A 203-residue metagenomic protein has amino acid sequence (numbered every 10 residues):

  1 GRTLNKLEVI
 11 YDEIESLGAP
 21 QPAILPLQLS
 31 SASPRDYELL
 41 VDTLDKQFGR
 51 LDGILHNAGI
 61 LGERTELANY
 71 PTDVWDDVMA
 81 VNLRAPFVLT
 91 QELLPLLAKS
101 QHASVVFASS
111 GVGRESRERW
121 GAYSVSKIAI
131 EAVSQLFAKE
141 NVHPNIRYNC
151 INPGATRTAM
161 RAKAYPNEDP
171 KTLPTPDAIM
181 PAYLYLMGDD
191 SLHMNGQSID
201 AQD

Functional and structural regions predicted by a protein language model:
I14-S33: Rossmann-fold cofactor-recognition segment
L27, N57-E63: Conserved NAD(P)H cofactor-binding loop of Rossmann-fold oxidoreductase domains
L40, T65-L67, V74-D76: Substrate-binding pocket helix/loop in short-chain dehydrogenase/reductase
T90, S126: Active-site helix of classical SDR
S110: Residue(s) in the substrate-gating loop at a strand-loop-helix junction that position the organic substrate next
E115, L136-I146: Active-site-adjacent segment of SDR/Rossmann-fold oxidoreductases
H143-I146, C150, T158, N167-D203: C-terminal helical subdomain
